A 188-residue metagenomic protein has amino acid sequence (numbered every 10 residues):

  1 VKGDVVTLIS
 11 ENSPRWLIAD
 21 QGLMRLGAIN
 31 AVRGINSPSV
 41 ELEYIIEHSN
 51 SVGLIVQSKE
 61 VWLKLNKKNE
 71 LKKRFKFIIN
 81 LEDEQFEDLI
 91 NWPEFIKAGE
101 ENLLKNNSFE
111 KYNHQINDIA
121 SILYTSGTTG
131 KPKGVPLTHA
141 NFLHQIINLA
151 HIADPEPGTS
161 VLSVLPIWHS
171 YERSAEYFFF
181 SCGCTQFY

Functional and structural regions predicted by a protein language model:
V1-V40, V164: Conserved AMP-binding/adenylate-forming
V6, L23, L54, I119 (+3 more regions): Conserved S/T- and glycine-rich ATP-binding loop of Class I adenylate-forming
D20, V135, A175-E176: Short glycine/serine-rich donor-binding loops of glycosyltransferases
D20-L26, H48, H169, F180-S181: Short hydrophobic alpha-helices that are characteristic scaffold elements of the AMP-binding
R25-K97: Structural core segment of the AMP-binding/adenylate-forming
E100-Y124, K131, D154-S160: Conserved pre-ATP/AMP-binding loop-to-beta segment of ANL
A120-H144: Conserved AMP-binding A3 loop
L143-L162, I167-Y188: Conserved AMP-binding/adenylation subdomain of ANL enzymes
